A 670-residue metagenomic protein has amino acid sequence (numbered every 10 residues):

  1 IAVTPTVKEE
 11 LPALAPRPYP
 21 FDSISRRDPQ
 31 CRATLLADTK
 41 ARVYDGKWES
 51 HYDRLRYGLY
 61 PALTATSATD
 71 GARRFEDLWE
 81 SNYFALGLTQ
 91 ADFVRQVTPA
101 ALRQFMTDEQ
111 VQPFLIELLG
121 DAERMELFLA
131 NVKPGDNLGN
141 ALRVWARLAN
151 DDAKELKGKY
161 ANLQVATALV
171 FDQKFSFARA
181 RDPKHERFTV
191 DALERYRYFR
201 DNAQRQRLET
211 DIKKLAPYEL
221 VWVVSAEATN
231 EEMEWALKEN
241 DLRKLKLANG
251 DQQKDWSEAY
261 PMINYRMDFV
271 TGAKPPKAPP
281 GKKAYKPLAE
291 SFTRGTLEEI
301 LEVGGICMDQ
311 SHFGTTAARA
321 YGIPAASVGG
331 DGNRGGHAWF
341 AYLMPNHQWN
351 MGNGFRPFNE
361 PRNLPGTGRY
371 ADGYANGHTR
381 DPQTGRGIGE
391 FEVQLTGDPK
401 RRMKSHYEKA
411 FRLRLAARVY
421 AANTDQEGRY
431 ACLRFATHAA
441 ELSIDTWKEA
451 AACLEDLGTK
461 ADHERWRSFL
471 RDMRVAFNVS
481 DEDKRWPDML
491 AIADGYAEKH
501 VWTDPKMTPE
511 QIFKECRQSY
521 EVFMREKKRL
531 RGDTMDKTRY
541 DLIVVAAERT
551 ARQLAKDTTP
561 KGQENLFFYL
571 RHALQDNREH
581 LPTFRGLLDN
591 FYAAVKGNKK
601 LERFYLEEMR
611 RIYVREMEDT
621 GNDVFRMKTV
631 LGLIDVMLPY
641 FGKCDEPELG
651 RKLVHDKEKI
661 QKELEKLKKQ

Functional and structural regions predicted by a protein language model:
I1-T64: Intrinsically disordered, low-structural-confidence terminal and linker regions
T6-R17, T316, E449-A452, D488-L490 (+1 more regions): A structural boundary/capping signal
D22, D45, D53, Y60-D70 (+4 more regions): Acidic, low-complexity protein-protein interaction segments
T69, W79, Y83-L301: Secondary-structure boundary elements
A289-L297, M308-T396: Hydrophobic/aromatic-rich core segments of domains that either
L301, G305-D309, V624, K628: Soluble non-cytosolic domains of exported or imported proteins
P357-A451, E455-G458, D462-H463, R467: Charged, amphipathic alpha-helical linkers/stalks
Y430-Q670: Extended amphipathic alpha-helical coiled-coil/heptad-repeat regions
